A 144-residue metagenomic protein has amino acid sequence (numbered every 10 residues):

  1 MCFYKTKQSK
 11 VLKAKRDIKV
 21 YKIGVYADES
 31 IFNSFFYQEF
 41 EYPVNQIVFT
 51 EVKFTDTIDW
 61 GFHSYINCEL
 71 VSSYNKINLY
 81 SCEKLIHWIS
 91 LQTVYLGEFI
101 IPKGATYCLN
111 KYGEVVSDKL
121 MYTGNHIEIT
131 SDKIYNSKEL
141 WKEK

Functional and structural regions predicted by a protein language model:
M1-S64, S72, K76-I89, Y95-E98 (+1 more regions): ADP-ribose/NAD+-binding catalytic cleft of ART/PARP-like enzymes
V11-L12, D118, D132: Short amphipathic alpha-helical "recognition" segments used for binding
E29-Q38, Y107-K119, K138-E139: Short, well-ordered strand-loop elements centered on a beta-strand within folded domains, enriched for acidic residues
T57, I101, A105-T106, K133-I134 (+1 more regions): Residues at structural and domain junctions
N67: Short, conserved phosphate/pyrophosphate- and ester-handling motifs at nucleotide-, phospho-/glycolipid
L70-V71, T106: A short acidic, glycine/proline-enriched capping/turn motif at secondary-structure boundaries, especially helix N-cap
N78-I129: Charge-dense polyanion-binding interfaces
T123-K144: Active-site or metal-binding loop neighborhoods of secreted/extracellular toxin and effector enzymes
